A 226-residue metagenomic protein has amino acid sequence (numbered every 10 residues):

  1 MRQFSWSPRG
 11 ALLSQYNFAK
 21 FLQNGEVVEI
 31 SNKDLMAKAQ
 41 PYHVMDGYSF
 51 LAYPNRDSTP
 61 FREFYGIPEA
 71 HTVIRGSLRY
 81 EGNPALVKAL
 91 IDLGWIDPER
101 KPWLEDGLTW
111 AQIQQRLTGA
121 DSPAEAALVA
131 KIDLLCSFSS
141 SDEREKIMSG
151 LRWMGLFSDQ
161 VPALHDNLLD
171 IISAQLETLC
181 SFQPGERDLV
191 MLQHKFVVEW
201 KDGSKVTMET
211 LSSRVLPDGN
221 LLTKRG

Functional and structural regions predicted by a protein language model:
M1-G226: C-terminal catalytic/substrate-binding lobe primarily of soluble NAD(P)-dependent oxidoreductases
